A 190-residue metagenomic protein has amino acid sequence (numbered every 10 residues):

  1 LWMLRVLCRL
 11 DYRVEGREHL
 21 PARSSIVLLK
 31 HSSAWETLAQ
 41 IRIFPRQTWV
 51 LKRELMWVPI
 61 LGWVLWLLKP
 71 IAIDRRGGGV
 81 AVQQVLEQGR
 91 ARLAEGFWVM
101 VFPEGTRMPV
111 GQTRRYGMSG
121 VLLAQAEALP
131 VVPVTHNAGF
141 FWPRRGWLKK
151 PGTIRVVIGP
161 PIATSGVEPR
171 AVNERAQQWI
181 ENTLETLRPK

Functional and structural regions predicted by a protein language model:
L1-R13: N-terminal membrane-anchoring alpha-helices
L4-R5, L65, R92, A124: A generic structural signal for well-ordered alpha-helical segments
R5-L7, A22-G78: Catalytic core of membrane glycerolipid acyltransferases/transacylases, capturing the structured, soluble-facing
L10-D11, R46-Q47, I71, G96 (+1 more regions): Secondary-structure boundary/capping positions in well-ordered alpha/beta enzyme cores
V14, V27, W49-V50, V156-I158: Generic preference for hydrophobic
E15, L51-K52, I73-R75, P103 (+1 more regions): Thr-Gly-centered strand-to-loop micro-motif
G16-L20: Glycine-rich helix-loop-beta junction characteristic of Rossmann-like nucleotide cofactor-binding loops
V82-K190: Non-catalytic C-terminal accessory region of glycerolipid acyltransferases and related lyso-lipid remodeling enzymes
